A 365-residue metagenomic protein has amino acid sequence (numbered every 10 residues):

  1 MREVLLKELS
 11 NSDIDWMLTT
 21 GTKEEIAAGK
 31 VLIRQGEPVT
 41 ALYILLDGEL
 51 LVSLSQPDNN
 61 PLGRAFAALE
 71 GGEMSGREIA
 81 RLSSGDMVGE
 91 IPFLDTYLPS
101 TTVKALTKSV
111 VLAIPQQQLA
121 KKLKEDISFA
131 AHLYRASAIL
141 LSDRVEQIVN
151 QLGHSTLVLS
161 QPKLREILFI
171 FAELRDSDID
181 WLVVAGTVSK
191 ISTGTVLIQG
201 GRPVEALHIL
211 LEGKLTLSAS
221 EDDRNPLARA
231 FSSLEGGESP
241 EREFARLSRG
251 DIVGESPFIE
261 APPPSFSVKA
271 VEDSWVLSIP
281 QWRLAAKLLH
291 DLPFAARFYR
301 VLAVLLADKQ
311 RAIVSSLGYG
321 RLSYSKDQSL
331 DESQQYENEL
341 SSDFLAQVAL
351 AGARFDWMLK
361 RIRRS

Functional and structural regions predicted by a protein language model:
M1-S365: Cytosolic regulatory regions built on CNB/CRP/Popeye-like sensor folds
